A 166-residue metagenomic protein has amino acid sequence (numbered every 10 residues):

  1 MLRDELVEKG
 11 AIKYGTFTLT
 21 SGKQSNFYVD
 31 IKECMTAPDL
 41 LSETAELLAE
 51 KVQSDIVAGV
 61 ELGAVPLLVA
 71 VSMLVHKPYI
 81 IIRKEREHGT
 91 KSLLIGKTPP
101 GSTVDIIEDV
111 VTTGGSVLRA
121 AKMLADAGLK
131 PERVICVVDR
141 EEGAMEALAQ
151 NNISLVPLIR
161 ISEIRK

Functional and structural regions predicted by a protein language model:
M1-I107, V111-K166: PRPP-associated nucleotide enzymes
